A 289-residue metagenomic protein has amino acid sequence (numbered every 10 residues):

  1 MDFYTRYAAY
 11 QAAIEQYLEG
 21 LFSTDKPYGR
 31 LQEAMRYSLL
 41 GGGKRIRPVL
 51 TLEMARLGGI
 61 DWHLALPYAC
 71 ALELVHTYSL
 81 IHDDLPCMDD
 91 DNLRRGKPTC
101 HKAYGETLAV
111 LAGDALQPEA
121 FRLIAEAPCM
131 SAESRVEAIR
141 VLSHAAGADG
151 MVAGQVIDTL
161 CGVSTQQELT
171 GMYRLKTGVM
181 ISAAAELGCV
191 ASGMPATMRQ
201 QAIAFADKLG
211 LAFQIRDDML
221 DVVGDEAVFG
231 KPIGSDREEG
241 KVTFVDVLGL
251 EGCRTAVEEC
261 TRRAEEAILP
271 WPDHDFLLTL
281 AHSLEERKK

Functional and structural regions predicted by a protein language model:
M1-A12, Q16: N-terminal leader/targeting segments and the immediately adjacent pre-domain N-terminus
A12, E19-F22, K26-L269, D275-E285: Mg2+-dependent prenyl diphosphate-binding active-site environment of isoprenoid biosynthetic enzymes
K288-K289: Short cytosolic juxtamembrane segments of multi-pass membrane proteins
